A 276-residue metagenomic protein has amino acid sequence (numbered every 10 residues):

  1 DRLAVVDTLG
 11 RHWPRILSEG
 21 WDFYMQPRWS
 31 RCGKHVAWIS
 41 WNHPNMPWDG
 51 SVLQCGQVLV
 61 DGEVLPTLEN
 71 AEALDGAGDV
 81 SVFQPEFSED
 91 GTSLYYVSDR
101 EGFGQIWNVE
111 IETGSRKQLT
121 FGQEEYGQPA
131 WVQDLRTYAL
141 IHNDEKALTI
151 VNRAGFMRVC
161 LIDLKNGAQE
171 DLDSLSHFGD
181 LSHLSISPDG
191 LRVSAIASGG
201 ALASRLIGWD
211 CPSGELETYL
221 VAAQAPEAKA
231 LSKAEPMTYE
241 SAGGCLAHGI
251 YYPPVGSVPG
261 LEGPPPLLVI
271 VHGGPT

Functional and structural regions predicted by a protein language model:
D1-L3, M25-Q26, T120, Q133-R136 (+2 more regions): Non-catalytic accessory segments flanking enzyme active sites
D1-L3, S18-Y24, A37-C55, A73-V82 (+5 more regions): A flexible loop/linker signature enriched in serine peptidases of the S9 family
D7-G10, V58-D61, E110-G114, D163-G167 (+1 more regions): Short loop/turn segments that connect beta-strands within beta-propeller blades
R15-S18, V64-A73, R116-Q123, E170-S174 (+1 more regions): Beta-propeller fold detector
R28, E86, A139-L140, S185: Conserved beta-strand position repeated across blades of beta-propeller domains
R31-C32, E89-D90, H142-N143, P188-D189: Residue-level detector of Asp-centered blade-edge/turn motifs that repeat once per structural unit in beta-propeller
E262-G273: Short beta-strand element of the alpha/beta-hydrolase
